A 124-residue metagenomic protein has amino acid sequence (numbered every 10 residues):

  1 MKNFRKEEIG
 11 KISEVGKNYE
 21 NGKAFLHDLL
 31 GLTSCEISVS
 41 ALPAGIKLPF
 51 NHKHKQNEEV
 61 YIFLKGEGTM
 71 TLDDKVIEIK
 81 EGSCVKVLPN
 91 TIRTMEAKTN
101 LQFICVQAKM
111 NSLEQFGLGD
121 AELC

Functional and structural regions predicted by a protein language model:
M1-S34, G117-C124: A short, N-terminal "cap"/entry segment at the start of jelly-roll beta-barrel domains of the cupin/DSBH fold
E20-F25, S38-H54: Conserved short histidine dyad/triad with adjacent acidic residue
D28-L29, L48-H54, E96-A97, F116: Short histidine-centered beta-strand/loop micro-motifs that create catalytic or ligand/metal-coordination sites
V39-L42, K53-M70: Short, conserved beta-strand element in jelly-roll/cupin
K47-L48, T69, V85, P89-T94: Histidine-centered metal-chelating micro-motifs
L64-K65, E81, T99: A cytosolic small-molecule/anion-sensing beta-strand core signal
D74-P89: Short acidic-glycine-tyrosine-enriched beta hairpin
P89-L113: Ligand-binding loop in jelly-roll beta-barrel domains
